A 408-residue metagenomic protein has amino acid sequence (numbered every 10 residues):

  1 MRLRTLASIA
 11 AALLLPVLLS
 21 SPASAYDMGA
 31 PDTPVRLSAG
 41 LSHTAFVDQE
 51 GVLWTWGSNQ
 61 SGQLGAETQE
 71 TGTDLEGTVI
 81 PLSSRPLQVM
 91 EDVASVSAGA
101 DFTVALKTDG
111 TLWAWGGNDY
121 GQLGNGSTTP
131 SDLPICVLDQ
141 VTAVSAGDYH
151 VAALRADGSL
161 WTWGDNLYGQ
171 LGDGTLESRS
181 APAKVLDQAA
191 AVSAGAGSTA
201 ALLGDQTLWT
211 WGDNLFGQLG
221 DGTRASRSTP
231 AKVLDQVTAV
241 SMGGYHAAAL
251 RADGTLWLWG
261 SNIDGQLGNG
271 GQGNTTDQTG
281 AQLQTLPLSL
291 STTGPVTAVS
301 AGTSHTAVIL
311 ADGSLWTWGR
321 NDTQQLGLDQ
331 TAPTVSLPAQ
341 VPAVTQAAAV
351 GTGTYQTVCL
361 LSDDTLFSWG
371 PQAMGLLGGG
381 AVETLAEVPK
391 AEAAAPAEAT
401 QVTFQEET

Functional and structural regions predicted by a protein language model:
M1-A10: Bacterial N-terminal signal peptides that target proteins for export
I9-L18: Bacterial N-terminal signal peptides
A25-Q60, V358, L366-W369, G379-V382 (+1 more regions): An edge-strand/N-cap motif at the start of beta-rich repeat modules
V35, S42, G51, D101 (+11 more regions): Short coil/turn segments that connect the beta-strands within blades of beta-propeller domains
H43-F46, T55, F102-A105, A114 (+10 more regions): Conserved core positions of repeat-based scaffolds
G57-S84, G116-L133, G164-A181, G212-T229 (+3 more regions): Short glycine/serine- and acidic-residue-enriched loop/turn motifs that recur at repeat junctions
T108-T111, Q140-D148, R155-W161, N166-Q170 (+5 more regions): Thr-biased low-complexity repeat/linker tracts and other Thr-enriched repetitive architectures
G351, Q356-T403: Blade-level signature of beta-propeller repeat domains, shared across WD40, Kelch, NHL, RCC1 and BNR/Asp-box propellers
